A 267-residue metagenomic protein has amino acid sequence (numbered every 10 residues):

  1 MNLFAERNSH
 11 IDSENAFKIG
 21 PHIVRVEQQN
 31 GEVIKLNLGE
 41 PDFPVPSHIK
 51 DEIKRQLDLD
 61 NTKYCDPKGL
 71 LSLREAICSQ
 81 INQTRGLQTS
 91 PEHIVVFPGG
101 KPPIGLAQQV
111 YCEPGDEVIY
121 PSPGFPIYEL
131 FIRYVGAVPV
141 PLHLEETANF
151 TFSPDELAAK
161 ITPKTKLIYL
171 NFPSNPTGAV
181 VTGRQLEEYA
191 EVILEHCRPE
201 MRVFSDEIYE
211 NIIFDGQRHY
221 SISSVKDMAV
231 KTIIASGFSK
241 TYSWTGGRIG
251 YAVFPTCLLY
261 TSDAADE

Functional and structural regions predicted by a protein language model:
N2-G99, L106: N-terminal small-domain helix-loop-helix segment of the aminotransferase-like
E32-V33, E117, V138, R202: Residue-level detector of anion-binding/catalytic polar loops
D58-E195, N211-V225, A229, I233: Conserved core of the PLP fold type I
E195-M201: A short helix->loop->beta-strand "cap" motif at the edges of active sites that frequently abuts
E207: Walker B catalytic acidic pair
N211, R218, V225-Y260: Active-site PLP attachment segment
Y260-E267: Conserved small/polar residues in nucleotide/adenosyl-binding loops
